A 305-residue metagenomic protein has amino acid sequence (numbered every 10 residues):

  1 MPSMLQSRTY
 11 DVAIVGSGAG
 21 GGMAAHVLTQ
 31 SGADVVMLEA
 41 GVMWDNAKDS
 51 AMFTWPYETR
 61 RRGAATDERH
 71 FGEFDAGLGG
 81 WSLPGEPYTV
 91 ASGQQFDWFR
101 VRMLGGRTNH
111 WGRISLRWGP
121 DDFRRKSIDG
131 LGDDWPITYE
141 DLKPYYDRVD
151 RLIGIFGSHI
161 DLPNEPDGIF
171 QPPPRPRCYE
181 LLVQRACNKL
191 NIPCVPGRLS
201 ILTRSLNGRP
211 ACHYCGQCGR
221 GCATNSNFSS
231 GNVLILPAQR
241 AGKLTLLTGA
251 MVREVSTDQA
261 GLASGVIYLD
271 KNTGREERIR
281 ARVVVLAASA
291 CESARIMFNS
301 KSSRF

Functional and structural regions predicted by a protein language model:
P2-K126, L131, P136, E140 (+3 more regions): N-terminal glycine-rich phosphate/pyrophosphate-binding loop and immediately adjacent elements
T9-D11, G249, A281: Phosphate-coordination loops involved in phosphoryl transfer and adenosine-cofactor binding
V12, L246, T257-A260: A cross-kingdom feature strongest in bacterial/archaeal respiratory oxidoreductases
I14, Q217-C218, E277, V285: A short, charged, and often flexible helix/loop element on the N-terminal side of the glycosyltransferase catalytic
G21-G22, Y179, G231, S293-A294: Short, well-ordered alpha-helical microsegments
Q30, D34-P56, A241, E254-T257 (+1 more regions): Glycine-rich loop(s) and the adjacent beta-strand/alpha-helix scaffold that form part
A64-S82, P87-D97, R102, I114-R117 (+2 more regions): Conserved redox-cofactor binding core of oxidoreductases
N207-P210, T257-S264: A short, glycine/Asx- and small/polar-enriched loop/turn that sits immediately N-terminal to a beta-strand
